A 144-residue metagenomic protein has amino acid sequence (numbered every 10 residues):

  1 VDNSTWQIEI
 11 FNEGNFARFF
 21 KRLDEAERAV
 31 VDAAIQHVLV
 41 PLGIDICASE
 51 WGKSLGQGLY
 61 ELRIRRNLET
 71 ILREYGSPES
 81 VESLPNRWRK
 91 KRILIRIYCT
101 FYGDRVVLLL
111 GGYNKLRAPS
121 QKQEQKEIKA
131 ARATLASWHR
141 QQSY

Functional and structural regions predicted by a protein language model:
V1-I93, N114-Y144: Basic, Lys/Arg-enriched alpha-helical interface segments
R96-T100: Short, surface-exposed beta-strand/loop micro-motifs that present aromatic residues
F101-G111: Active-site beta-strand-loop-beta-strand hairpin of nuclease catalytic cores that positions key catalytic residues
